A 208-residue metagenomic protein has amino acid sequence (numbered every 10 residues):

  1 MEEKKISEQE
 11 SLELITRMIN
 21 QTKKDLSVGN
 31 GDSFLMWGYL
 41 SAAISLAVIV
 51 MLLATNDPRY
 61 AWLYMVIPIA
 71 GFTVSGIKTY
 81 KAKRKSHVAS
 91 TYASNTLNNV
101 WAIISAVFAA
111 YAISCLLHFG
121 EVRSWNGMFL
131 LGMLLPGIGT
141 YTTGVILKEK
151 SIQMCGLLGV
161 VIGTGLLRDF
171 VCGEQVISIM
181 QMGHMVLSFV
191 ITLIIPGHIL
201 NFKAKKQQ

Functional and structural regions predicted by a protein language model:
M1-G31: N-terminal juxtamembrane cytosolic/stromal segments of multi-pass membrane proteins
Q21, G76-Y92, I138-L147, I194-N201: C-terminal ends of transmembrane helices
L26-I113: Selected alpha-helical membrane-embedding segments in polytopic membrane proteins
L40, I44-A47, A70-V74, P136-G139 (+2 more regions): Membrane-embedded alpha-helical transmembrane segments of multi-pass integral membrane proteins
I49-Y60, I113-N126, D169-I179: Helix-coil boundary and interhelical linker segments in multi-pass alpha-helical membrane proteins
A61-A70, G120-L134, G183-L187: Structural signature of hydrophobic alpha-helical transmembrane segments
T96-G156: Membrane-proximal helix-loop-helix units in multi-pass membrane proteins
G139-Q208: Terminal transmembrane helical module of multi-pass membrane proteins
